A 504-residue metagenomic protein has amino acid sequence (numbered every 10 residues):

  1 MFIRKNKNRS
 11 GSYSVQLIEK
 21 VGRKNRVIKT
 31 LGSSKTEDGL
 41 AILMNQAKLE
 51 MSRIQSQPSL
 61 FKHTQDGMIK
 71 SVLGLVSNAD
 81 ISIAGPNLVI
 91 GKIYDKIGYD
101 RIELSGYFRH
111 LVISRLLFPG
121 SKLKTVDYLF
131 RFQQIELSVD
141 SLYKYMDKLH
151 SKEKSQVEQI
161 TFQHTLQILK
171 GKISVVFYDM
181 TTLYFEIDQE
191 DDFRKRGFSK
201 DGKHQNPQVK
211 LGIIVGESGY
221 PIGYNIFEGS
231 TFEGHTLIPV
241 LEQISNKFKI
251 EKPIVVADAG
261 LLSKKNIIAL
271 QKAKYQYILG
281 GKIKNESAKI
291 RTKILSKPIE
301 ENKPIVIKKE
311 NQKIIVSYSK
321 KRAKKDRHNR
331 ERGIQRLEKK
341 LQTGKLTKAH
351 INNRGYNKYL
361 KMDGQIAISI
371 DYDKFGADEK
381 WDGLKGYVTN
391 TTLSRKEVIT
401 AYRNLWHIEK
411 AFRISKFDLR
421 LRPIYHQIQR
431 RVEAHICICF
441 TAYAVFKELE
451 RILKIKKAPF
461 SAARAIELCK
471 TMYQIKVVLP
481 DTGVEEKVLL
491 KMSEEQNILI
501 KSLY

Functional and structural regions predicted by a protein language model:
M1-F177, T181-D192, Q205, I214-N225 (+5 more regions): Dynamic "connector" segments at or just before major functional cores
L17, T125, F177-D179, G219 (+5 more regions): Conserved structural-core and active-site-/substrate-pathway-adjacent residues in large, well-folded domains of enzymes
R23-K24, F132-L137, K152, L169 (+6 more regions): Secondary-structure transition/capping motifs at alpha-helix termini and the adjoining loop/turn into the next element
N225-K247: Active-site beta-loop-alpha junctions of metal-dependent nucleic acid enzymes, especially the RNase H-like/DDE
I226, I268, A273-A401, K470-Y504: An anionic, glycine-rich sequence signature occurring as long contiguous blocks
F232, V256-K265, I283-N285, R431-V432: Acidic, metal-coordinating catalytic cores used for nucleic-acid/nucleotide bond scission and strand-transfer chemistry
E397-Y425: Short amphipathic alpha-helical "interface-anchor" segments enriched in bulky aromatics
I428-L449: Basic, amphipathic alpha-helical segments enriched in Lys/Arg and hydrophobic/aromatic residues
